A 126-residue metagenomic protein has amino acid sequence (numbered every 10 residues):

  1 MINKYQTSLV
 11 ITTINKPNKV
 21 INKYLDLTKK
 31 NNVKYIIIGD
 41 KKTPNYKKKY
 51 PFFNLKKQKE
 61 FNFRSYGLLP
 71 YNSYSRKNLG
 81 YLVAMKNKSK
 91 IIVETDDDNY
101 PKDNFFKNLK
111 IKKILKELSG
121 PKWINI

Functional and structural regions predicted by a protein language model:
M1-K34: N-proximal low-complexity "stem/linker" segments adjacent to membrane-targeting elements
K16, I38-P44: Short, polar loop motifs at secondary-structure junctions
T28-I36, K48-F53: Structural alpha-beta junctions
T43-S89, D103-L115: Active-site-proximal specificity loops/subdomain of glycosyltransferases
I92: Short aromatic/hydrophobic "clamp" motif used to bind/position activated sugar donors
T95: Catalytic metal- and UDP-sugar-binding loop of GT-A-like glycosyltransferases, i.e., residues flanking the conserved
D98-Y100: Acidic metal-phosphate-binding loop of nucleotide-sugar-dependent transferases
L115-I126: Extended catalytic-interface subdomain
